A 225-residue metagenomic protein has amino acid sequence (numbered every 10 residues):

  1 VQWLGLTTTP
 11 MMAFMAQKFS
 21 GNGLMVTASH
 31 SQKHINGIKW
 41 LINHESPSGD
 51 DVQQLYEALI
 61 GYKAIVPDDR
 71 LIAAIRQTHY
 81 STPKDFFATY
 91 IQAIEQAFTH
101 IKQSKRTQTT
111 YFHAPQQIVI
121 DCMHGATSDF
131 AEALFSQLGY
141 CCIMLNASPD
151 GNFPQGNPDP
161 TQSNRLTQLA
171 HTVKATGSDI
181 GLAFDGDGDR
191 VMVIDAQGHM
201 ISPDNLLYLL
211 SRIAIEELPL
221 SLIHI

Functional and structural regions predicted by a protein language model:
V1-I35, A133-I194: N-terminal small/polar loop signature for handling phosphorylated ligands or for N-terminal nucleophile
W3-L4, C122, P203: Small/polar loops that bind or transfer phosphate-bearing groups
S20, L218-P219: Short helix-capping/linker segments at secondary-structure and domain boundaries
H34-N43, F130, R190-Y208: Short Gly/Thr/Asp-enriched flexible loops that form oxyanion-binding sites at enzyme active sites
N36-T176: Gly/Ser/Thr-enriched, mixed-charge loops and adjacent short helices that form phosphate/oxyanion-binding elements
S48, M144-N146, H199-L218: Gly/Ser/Thr-rich active-site loops/lids in small-molecule metabolic enzymes that frequently grip phosphoryl groups
I223-I225: Conserved small/polar residues in nucleotide/adenosyl-binding loops
